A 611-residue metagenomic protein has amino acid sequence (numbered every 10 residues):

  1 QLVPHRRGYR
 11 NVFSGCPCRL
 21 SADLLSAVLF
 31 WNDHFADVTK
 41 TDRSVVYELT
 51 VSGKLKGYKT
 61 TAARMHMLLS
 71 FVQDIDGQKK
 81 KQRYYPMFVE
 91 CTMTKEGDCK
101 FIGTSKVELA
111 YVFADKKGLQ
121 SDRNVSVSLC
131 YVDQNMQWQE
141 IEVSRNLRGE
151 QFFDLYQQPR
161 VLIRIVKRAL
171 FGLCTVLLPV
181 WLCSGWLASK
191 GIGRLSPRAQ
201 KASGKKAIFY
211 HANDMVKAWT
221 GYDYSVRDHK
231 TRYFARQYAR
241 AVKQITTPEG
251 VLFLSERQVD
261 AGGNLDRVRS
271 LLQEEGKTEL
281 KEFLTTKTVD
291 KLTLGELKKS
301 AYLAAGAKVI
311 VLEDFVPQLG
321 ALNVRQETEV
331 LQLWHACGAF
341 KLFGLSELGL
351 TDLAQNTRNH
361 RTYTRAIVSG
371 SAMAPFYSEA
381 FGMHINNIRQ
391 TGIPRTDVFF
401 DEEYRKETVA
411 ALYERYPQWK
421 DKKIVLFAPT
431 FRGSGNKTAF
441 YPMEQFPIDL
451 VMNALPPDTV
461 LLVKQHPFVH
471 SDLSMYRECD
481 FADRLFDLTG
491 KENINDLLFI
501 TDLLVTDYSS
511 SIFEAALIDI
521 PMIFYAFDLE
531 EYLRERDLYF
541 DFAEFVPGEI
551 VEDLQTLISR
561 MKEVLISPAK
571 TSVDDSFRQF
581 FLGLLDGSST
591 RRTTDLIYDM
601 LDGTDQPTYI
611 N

Functional and structural regions predicted by a protein language model:
Q1-P248, E274, T278: Basic, ligand-binding patches in group-transfer machinery, especially extracytoplasmic/periplasmic segments
W181-L182, Y404, L554-N611: C-terminal amphipathic helix plus adjacent low-complexity, charged tail appended to glycosyltransferase catalytic
D228-A235, T246-P248, F253-D266, S434-T438: A short, glycine/small-residue-rich beta-strand->loop->alpha-helix junction that serves as a flexible
E249-E403: Active-site and donor-binding regions of nucleotide-sugar-utilizing enzymes
D260-R269, I388, P394-R477, V551 (+1 more regions): Conserved catalytic-core segment of nucleotide-activated headgroup transferases in glycan assembly
L294-V309, P317, P467-F513: Donor nucleotide-activated moiety binding/catalytic core segment of transferases that use nucleotide-activated donors
I310-W334, A339, E492-E535: A donor-sugar binding/catalytic signature common to diverse glycosyltransferases and related nucleotide-sugar
Y476, D480-D483, S510-F581: Catalytic binding pocket for nucleotide-activated donors in carbohydrate/polymer assembly enzymes
